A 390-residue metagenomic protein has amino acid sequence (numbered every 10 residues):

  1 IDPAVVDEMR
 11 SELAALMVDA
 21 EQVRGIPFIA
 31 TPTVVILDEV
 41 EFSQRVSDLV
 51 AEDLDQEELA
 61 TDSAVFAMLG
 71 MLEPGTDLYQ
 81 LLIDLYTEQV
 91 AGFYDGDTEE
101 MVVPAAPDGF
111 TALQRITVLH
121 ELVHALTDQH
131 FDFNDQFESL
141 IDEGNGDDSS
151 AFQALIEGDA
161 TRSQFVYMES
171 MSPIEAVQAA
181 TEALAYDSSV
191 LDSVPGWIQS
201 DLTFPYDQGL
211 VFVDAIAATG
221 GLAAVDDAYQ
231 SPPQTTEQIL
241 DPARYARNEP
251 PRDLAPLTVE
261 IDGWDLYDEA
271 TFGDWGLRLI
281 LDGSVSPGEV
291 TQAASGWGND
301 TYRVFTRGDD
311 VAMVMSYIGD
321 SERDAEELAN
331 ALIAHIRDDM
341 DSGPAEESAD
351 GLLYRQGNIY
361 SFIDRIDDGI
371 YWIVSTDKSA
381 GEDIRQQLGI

Functional and structural regions predicted by a protein language model:
S11-T111: Auxiliary, metal-adjacent structural segments of Zn-dependent hydrolase domains
L16, D128-A180: Post-HExxH zinc-binding segment in Zn-dependent metallohydrolases
V18, S189-S316: Pan-zinc metallopeptidase signature
A20, I116-F133, E157-T161, V213 (+1 more regions): Active-site recognition of the HExxH zinc-binding catalytic motif
I29-V50, S139-G144, Q178-S189, P232-P233: Acidic helix-start/capping segments at beta-turn-to-alpha-helix junctions
P32-L37, D310-E326: A short acidic-to-branched-hydrophobic micro-motif
M101-L119, D148-A151: Short pre-active-site segment immediately N-terminal to the catalytic Zn-binding motif
T291-Q292, A325-D367: Short Gly/Thr-rich strand-loop-strand
